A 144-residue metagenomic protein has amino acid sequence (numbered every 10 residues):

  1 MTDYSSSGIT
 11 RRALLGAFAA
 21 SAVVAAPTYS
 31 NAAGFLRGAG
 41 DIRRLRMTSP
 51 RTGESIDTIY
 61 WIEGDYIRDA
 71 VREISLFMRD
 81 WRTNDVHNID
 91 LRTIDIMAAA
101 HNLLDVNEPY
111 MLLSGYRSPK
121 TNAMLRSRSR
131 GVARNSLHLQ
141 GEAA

Functional and structural regions predicted by a protein language model:
M1-I9: N-terminal secretory signal peptides
I9-V24: N-terminal export leaders
S30-A32: Boundary at the C-terminal end of the N-terminal hydrophobic targeting segment
R37-G40: Short loop/turn motifs at secondary-structure junctions and domain boundaries
R43-A144: Cell-envelope/glycan interface and biosynthesis
